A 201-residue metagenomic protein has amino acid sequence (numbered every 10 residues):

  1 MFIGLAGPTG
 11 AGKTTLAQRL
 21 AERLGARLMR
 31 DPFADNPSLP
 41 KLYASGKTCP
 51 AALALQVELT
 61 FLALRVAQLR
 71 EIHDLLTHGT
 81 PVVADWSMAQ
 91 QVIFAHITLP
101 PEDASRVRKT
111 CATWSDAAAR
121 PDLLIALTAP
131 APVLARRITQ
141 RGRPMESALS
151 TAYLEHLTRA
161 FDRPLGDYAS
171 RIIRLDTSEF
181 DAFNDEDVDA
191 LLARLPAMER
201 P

Functional and structural regions predicted by a protein language model:
L5: Hydrophobic anchor at the beta1->P-loop junction of P-loop NTPases
P8: P-loop (Walker A) phosphate-binding loop of NTP-binding proteins
K13: Conserved lysine of the Walker
L16, L20: Hydrophobic positions on the alpha1 helix immediately C-terminal to the Walker A/P-loop
E22-L64: Conserved substrate/cofactor phosphate-moiety recognition/catalytic segment in nucleotide-dependent phosphotransferases
L53-A119: Glycine-rich phosphate-binding loop used to anchor ATP phosphates in small-molecule kinases, encompassing both
Q91-A160: A glycine- and Lys/Arg-enriched "phosphate-lid" helix/loop adjacent to the NTP-binding pocket of small-molecule kinases
A135-P201: NTP-dependent small-molecule kinase module
